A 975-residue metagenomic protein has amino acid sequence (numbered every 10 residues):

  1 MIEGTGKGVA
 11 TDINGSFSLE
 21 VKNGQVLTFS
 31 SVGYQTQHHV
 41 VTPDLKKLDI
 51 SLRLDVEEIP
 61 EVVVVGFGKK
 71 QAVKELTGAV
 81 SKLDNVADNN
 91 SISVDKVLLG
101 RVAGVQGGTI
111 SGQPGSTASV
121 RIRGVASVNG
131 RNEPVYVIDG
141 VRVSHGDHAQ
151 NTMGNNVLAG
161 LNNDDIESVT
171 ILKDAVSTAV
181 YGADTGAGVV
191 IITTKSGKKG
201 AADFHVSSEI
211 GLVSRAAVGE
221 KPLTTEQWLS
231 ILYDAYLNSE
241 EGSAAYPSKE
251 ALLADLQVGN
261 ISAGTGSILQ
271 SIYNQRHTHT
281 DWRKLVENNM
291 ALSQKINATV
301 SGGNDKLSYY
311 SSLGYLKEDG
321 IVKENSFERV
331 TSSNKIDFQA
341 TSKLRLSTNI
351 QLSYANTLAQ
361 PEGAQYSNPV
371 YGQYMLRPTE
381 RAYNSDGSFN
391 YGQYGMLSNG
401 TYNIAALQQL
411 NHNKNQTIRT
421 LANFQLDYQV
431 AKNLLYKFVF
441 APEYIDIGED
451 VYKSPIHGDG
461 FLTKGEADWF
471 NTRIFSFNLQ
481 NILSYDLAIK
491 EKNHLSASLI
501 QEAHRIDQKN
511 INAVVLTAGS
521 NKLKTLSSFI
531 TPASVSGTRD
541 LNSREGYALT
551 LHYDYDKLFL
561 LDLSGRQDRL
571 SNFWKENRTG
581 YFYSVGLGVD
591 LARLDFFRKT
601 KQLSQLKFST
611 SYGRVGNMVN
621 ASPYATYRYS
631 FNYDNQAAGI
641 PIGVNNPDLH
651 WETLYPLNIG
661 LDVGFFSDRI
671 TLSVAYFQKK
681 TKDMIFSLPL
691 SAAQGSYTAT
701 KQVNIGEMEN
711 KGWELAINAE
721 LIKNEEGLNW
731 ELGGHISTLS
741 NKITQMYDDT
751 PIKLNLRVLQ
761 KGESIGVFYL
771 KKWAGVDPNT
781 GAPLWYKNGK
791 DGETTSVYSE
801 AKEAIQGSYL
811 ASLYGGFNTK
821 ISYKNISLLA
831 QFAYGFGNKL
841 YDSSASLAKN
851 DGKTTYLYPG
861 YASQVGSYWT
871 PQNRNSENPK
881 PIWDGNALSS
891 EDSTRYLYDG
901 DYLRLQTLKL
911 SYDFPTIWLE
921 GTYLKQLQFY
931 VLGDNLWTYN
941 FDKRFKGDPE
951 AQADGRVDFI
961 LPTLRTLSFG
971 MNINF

Functional and structural regions predicted by a protein language model:
M1-S333, F338, R345-S347, L421 (+3 more regions): Short, small/polar-rich motifs associated with maturation and membrane association, primarily at protein termini
I2, F29, Y136, Y383 (+3 more regions): Short aromatic-centered micro-motifs
E133, R329, K335-L344, N349-Y354 (+4 more regions): Extracellular/periplasmic, surface-exposed regions of secreted and cell-surface proteins
H205-N274, I722-Y809, L840, K849 (+2 more regions): Conserved small-residue
S271, L570, G835-Q928, G933: Extracytoplasmic gating/loop element in the C-terminal half of outer-membrane beta-barrel translocons and assembly
H277, S353, L358-L421, I474 (+1 more regions): Acidic/polar loop-and-plug regions of large Gram-negative outer-membrane beta-barrel proteins
S808-S843: Glycine-rich, aromatic-lined ligand/substrate-binding cores of catalytic and carbohydrate-binding domains
